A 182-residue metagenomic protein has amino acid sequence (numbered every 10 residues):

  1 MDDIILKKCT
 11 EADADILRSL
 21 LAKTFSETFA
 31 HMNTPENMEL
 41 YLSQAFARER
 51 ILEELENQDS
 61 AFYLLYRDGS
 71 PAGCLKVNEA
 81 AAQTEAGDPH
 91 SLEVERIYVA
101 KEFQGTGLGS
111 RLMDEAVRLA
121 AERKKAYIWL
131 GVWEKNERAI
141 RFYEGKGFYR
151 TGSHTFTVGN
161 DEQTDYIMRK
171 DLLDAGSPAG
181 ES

Functional and structural regions predicted by a protein language model:
I4, K8-A12, R18-H31, E39-E102 (+5 more regions): Acetyl-CoA-dependent GNAT
I16, R111, R138: Charged catalytic carboxylate motif
G69, G73, G107-G109, G147: Conserved phosphate-binding and hydrolysis motifs of nucleotide-dependent enzymes
D88-L92, A126-I140, G145-K146, G152-S182: C-terminal "cap" of GNAT-fold acetyltransferases
Y98, F148-Y149: Short acidic-aromatic loop segments in the C-terminal HATPase_c
A100-E102, T106, E134-K135: Active-site acidic-Proline motif in GNAT/NAT acetyltransferases
G105-R118, R141-G145: Conserved acetyl-CoA-binding loop-helix of GNAT-fold acetyltransferases
